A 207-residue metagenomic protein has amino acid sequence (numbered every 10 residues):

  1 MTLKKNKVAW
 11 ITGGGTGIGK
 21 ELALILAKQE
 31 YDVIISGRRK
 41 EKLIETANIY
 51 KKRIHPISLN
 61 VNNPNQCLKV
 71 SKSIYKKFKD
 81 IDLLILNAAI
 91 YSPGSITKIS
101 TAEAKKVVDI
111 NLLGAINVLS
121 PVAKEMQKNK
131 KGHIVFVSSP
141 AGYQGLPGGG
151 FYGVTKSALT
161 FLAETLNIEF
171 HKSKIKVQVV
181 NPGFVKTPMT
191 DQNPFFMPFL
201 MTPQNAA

Functional and structural regions predicted by a protein language model:
G13-G17: Conserved glycine-rich cofactor-binding loop
Y31-I44: Conserved glycine-rich Rossmann-like NAD(P)H-binding loop of the short-chain dehydrogenase/reductase
S58-K69, T101: The beta1-alpha1 cofactor-binding region of Rossmann-like NAD(H)/NADP(H)-dependent oxidoreductases
S95-I96, E103-V108: Substrate-binding pocket helix/loop in short-chain dehydrogenase/reductase
L119, T155: Active-site helix of classical SDR
S139: Residue(s) in the substrate-gating loop at a strand-loop-helix junction that position the organic substrate next
I168-A207: SDR active-site lid
